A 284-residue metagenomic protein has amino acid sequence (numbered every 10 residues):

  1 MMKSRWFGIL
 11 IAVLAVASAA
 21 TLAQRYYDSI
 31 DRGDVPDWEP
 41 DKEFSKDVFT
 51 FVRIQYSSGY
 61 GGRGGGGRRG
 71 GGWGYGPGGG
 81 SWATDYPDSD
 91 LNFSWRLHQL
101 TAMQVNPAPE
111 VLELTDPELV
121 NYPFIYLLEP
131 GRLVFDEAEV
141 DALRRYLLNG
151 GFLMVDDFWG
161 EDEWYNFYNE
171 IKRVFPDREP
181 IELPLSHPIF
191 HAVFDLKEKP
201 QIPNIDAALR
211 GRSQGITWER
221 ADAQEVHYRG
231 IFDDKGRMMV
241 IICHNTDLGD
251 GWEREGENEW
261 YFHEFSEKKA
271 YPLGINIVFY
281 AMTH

Functional and structural regions predicted by a protein language model:
M1-W6: Positively charged n-region of N-terminal signal peptides that target proteins for export
G8-S18: Bacterial N-terminal signal peptides
L22-F124, P130-G131, D247-D250, R254-H284: Aromatic-Pro/Gly-enriched surface loop or interdomain linker that acts as a lid/target-recognition segment
D31-G33, R63-G64, R68, D162-R254 (+2 more regions): An acidic, glycine-rich "communication" segment
F51, F124-W164: Short alpha-beta junction capping motif
I54-S57, L127-P130, D156-W159, L183-S186 (+1 more regions): Active-site-proximal beta-strand/loop segments in catalytic clefts of secreted hydrolases
D90-S94, V140, R144, W164-Y168 (+1 more regions): Extracytoplasmic/secreted envelope proteins and their assembly/folding machinery, especially bacterial periplasmic
M103-E113, V155-G160, R178-S186: Surface-exposed patches in mature extracellular/periplasmic domains of secreted proteins
